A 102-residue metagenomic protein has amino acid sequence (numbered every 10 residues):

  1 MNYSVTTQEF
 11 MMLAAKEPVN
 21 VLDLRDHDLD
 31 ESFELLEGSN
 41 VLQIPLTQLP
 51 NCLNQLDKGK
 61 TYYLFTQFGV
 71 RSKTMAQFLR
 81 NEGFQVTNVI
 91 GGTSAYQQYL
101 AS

Functional and structural regions predicted by a protein language model:
M1-V19, H27-T61, V70-S102: Rhodanese-like catalytic fold shared by cysteine-dependent sulfurtransferases and DSP/PTP-type phosphatases
L64-T66: Short, surface-exposed ligand- or partner-binding patches at beta-edge/loop junctions that are enriched in aromatics
